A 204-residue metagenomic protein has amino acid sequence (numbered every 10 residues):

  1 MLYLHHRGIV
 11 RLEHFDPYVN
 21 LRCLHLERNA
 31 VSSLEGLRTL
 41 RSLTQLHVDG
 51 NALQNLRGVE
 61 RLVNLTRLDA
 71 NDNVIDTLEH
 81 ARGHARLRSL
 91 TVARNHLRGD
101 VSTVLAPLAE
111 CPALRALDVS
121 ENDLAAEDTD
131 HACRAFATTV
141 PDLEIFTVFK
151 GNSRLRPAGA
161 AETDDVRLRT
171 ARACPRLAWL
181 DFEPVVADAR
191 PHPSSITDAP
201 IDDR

Functional and structural regions predicted by a protein language model:
M1-S32, L40-Q45: LRR N-terminal entry segment and analogous cap-like coil->beta motifs
L2, R22-L26, L43-V48, L65-A70 (+4 more regions): Conserved hydrophobic beta-strand positions in leucine-rich repeat
R7, N29, N51, N73 (+4 more regions): Conserved "Asn-ladder"/turn position within leucine-rich repeats
V10, S32, N51-Q54, N73-D76 (+1 more regions): Glycine-centered loop/turn positions within well-structured domains that cap or flank conserved ligand/cofactor-binding
F15-V19, E35-R41, L56-V63, L78-R86 (+3 more regions): A structural signal for leucine-rich repeat
A85-R88, R94, G99, C111-P112 (+6 more regions): Generic recognition of well-structured, leucine-rich alpha-helical segments and adjacent helix-turn regions within
V119, A125-D128: Ordered, small/hydrophobic-rich secondary-structure cores
K150-R204: Membrane-proximal C-terminal cap and juxtamembrane stalk of leucine-rich repeat ectodomains
